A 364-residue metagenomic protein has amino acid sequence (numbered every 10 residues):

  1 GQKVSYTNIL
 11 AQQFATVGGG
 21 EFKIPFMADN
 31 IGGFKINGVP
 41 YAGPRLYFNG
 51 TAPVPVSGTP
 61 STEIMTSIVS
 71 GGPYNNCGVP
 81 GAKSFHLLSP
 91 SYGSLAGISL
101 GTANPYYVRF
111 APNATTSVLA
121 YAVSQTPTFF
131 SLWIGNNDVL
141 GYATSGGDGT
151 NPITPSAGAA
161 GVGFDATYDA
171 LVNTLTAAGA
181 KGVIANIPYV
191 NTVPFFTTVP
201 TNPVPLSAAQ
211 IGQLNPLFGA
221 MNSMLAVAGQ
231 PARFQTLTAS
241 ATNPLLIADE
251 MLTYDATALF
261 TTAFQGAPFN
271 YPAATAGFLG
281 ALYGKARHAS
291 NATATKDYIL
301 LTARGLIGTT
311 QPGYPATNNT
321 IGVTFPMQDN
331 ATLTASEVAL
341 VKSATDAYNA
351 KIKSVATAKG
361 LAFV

Functional and structural regions predicted by a protein language model:
G1-V364: Conserved active-site regions of diverse hydrolases
